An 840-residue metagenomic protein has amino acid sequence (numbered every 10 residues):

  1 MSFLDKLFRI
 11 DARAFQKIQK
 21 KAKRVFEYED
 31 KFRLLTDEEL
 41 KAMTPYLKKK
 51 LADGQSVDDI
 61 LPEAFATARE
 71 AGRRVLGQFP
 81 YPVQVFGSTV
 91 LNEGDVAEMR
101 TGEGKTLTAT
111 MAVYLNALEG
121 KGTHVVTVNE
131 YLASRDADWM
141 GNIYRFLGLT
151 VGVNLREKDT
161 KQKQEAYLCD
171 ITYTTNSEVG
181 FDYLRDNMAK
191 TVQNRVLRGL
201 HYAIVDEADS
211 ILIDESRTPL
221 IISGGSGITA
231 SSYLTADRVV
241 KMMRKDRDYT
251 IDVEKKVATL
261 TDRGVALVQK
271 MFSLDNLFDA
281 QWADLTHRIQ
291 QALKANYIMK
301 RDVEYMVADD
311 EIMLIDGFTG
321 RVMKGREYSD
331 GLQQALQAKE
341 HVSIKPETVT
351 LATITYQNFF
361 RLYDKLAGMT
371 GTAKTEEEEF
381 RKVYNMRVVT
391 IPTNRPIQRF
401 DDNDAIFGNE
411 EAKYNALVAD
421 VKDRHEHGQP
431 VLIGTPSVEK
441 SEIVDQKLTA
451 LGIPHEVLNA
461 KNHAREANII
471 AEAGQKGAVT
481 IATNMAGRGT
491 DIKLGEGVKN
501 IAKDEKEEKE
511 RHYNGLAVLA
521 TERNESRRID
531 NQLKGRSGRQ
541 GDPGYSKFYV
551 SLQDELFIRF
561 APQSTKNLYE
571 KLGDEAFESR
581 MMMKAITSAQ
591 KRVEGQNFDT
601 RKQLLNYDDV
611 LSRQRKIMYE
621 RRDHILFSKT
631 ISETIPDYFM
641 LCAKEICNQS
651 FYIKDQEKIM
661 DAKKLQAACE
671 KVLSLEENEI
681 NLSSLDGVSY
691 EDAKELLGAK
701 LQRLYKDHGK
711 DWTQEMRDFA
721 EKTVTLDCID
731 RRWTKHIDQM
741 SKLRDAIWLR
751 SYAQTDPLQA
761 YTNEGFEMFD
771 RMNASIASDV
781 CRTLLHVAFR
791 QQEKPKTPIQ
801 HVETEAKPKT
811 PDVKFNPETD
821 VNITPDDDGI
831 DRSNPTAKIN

Functional and structural regions predicted by a protein language model:
M1-K571, Y619-E620: Conserved P-loop NTPase motor core
F32, M306-M313, T319-R326, Q540 (+2 more regions): Extended, charged helical/alpha-beta scaffold domains that provide interaction surfaces
